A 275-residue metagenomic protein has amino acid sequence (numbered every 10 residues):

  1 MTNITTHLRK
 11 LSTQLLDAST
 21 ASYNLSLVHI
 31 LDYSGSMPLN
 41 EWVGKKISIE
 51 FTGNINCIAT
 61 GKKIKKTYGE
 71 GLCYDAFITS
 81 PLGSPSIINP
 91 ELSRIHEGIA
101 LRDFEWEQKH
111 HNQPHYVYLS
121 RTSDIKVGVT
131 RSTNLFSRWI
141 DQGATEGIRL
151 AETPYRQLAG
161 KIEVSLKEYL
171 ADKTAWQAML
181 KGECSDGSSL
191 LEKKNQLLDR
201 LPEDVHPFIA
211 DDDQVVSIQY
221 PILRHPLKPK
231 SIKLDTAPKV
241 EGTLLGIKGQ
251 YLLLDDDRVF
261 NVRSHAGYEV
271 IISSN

Functional and structural regions predicted by a protein language model:
M1-N275: Non-catalytic accessory segments flanking enzymatic or RNA/DNA-binding domains
